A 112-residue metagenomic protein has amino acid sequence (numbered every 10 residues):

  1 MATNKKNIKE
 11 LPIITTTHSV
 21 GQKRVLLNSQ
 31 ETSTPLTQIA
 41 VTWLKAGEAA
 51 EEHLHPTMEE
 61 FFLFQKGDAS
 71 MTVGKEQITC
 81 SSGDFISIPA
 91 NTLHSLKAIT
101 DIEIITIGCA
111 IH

Functional and structural regions predicted by a protein language model:
M1-L36, E51: A short, N-terminal "cap"/entry segment at the start of jelly-roll beta-barrel domains of the cupin/DSBH fold
A40-P56: Conserved short histidine dyad/triad with adjacent acidic residue
T42, D68, E76-I78: Well-ordered beta-strand scaffold positions
T57-E59, L63-A69: Glycine- and acidic-residue-biased ligand/ion/polar-headgroup-sensing regions
Q65-K66, S81-S82, T100: A cytosolic small-molecule/anion-sensing beta-strand core signal
K75-A90: Short acidic-glycine-tyrosine-enriched beta hairpin
A90-H112: Ligand-binding loop in jelly-roll beta-barrel domains
